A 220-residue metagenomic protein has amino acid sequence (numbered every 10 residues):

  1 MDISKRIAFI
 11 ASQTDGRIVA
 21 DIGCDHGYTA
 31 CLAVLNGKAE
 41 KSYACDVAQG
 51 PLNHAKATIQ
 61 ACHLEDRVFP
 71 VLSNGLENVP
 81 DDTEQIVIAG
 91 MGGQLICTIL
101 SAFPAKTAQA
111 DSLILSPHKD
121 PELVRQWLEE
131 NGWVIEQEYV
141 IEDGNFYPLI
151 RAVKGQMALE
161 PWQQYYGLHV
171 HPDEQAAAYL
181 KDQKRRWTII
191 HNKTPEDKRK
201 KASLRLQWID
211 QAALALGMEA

Functional and structural regions predicted by a protein language model:
M1-R17: Conserved alpha-helix/loop element of class I SAM-dependent methyltransferases that forms part of the SAM/SAH-binding
D2-I3, Q94-A220: Class I S-adenosyl-L-methionine
G16-D25: Conserved class I S-adenosyl-L-methionine
G27, C31: Glycine-rich SAM-binding Motif I of class I
K41-D46: Conserved SAM-binding motif I beta-strand of class I
G50: Conserved Rossmann-like nucleotide-cofactor binding loop
N53-D81: S-adenosyl-L-methionine
T83-G90: Short SAM/SAH-binding signature in class I
